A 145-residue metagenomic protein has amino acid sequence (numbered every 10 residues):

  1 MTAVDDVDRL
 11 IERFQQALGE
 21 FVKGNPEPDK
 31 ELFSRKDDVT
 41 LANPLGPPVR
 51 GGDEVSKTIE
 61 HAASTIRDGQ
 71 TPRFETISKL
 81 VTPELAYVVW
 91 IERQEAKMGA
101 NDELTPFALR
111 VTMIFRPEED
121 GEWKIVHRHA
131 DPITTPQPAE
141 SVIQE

Functional and structural regions predicted by a protein language model:
V7-R9, E20, P26-T82, I91: A solvent-exposed, acidic/Ser-Thr-rich amphipathic alpha-helical stretch
Q15-G19: Amphipathic alpha-helical repeat scaffolds
F33, E92-Q94, H129-P132: Short beta-strand segments enriched in hydrophobic/aromatic residues within well-folded beta-rich domains
D68, E95-T105: Short, cysteine-centered beta-strand-loop-beta hairpins and adjacent loop/turn segments enriched in charged/polar
K79-Y87, D102, F115-K124: A short, structured loop/turn motif at beta-sheet edges
P83-Q94, L109: A short hydrophobic beta-strand element
P106-A139: Short beta-strand edge/turn micro-motifs at domain boundaries
